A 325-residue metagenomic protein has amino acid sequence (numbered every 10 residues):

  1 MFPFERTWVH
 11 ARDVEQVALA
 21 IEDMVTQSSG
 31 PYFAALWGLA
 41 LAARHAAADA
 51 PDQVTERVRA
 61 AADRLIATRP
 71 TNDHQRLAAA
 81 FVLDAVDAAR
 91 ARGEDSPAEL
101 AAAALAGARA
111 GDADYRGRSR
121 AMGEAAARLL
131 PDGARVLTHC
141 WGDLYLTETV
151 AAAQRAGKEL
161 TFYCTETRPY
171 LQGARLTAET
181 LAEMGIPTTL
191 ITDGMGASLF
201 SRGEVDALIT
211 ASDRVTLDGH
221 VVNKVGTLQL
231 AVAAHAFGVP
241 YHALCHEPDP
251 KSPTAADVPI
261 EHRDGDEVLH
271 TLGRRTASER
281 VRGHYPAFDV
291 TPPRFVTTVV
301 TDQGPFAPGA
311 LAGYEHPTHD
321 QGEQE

Functional and structural regions predicted by a protein language model:
M1-A98: Long amphipathic alpha-helical segments
V9-M24, A126-R128, T271-R280: Short, hydrophobic/aliphatic alpha-helical segments
E22, A127, A151, E179 (+1 more regions): Alpha-helical segments flanking ligand/cofactor-binding loops in enzyme cores
E22-T26, L41-A48, D63-P70, D84-R92 (+10 more regions): Generic secondary-structure signature for well-ordered alpha-helical cores
S29-P31, V136, C140-L146, Y170: Gly/Ser/Thr-rich loops at beta-strand to alpha-helix junctions that form or flank small-molecule/cofactor-binding
R76-D132, K158-L160, C164-L208: Ligand-binding beta-strand-loop-alpha-helix segment within the catalytic cores of soluble metabolic enzymes
D143-R155, A231: Histidine-anchored nucleotide/phosphate-binding helix
T165-E325: Conserved phosphate- and dinucleotide-binding cores of soluble alpha/beta proteins, encompassing both enzyme active
